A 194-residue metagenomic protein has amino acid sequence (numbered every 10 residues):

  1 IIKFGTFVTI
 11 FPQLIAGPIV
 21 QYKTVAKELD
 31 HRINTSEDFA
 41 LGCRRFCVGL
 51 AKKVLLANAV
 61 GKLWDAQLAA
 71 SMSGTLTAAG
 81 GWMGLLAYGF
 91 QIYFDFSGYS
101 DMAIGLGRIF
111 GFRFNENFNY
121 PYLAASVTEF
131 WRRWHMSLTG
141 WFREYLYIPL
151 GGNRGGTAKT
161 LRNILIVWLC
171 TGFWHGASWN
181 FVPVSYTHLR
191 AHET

Functional and structural regions predicted by a protein language model:
I1-E193: Membrane-embedded transmembrane alpha-helical bundles that form the catalytic cores of multi-pass lipid-modifying
